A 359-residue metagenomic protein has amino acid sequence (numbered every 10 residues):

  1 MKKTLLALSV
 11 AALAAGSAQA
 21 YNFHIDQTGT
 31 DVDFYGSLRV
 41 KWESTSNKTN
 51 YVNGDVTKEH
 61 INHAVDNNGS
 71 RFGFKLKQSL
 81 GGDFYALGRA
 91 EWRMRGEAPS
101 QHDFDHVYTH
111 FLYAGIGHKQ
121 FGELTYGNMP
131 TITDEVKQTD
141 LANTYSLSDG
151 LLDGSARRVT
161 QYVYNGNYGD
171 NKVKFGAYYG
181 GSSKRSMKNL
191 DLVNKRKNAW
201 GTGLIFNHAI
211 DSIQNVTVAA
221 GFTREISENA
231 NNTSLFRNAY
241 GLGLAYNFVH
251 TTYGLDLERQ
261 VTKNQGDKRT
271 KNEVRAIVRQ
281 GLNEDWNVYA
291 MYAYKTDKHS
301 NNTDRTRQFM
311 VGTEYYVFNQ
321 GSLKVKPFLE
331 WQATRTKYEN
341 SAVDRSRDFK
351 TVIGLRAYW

Functional and structural regions predicted by a protein language model:
M1-G29: Cleavable N-terminal export/targeting peptides
F23-E43, H60-S182, R196, F206-A209: Outer membrane beta-barrel
G29, H63-G69, D105-T109, L151-S155 (+7 more regions): Transmembrane beta-barrel outer-membrane domains
V40-S46, W92-G96, N128-I132, Y179-S183 (+8 more regions): Transmembrane beta-strands of outer-membrane beta-barrel pores
T57-H63, E97-F104, L147-D153, K184-K195 (+4 more regions): Outer-membrane beta-barrel domain signature
G82-A86, Q120-T125, Y168-F175, I210-A219 (+3 more regions): Repeated loop/turn-to-beta-strand initiation elements of outer-membrane beta-barrel proteins
T160, V311-V317, S346-W359: Outer-membrane beta-barrel "beta-signal"
K197-Y315: Detector for outer-membrane/organellar transmembrane beta-barrel domains, recognizing the amphipathic beta-strand
